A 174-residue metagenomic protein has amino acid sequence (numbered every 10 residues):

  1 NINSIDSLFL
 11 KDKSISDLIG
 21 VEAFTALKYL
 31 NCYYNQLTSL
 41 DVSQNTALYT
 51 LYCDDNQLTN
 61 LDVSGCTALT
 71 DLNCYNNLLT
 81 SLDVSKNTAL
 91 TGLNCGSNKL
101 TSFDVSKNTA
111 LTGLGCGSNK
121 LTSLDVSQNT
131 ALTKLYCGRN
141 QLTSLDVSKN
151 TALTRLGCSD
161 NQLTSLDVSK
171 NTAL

Functional and structural regions predicted by a protein language model:
N1-L40, N45: LRR N-terminal entry segment and analogous cap-like coil->beta motifs
I2, F24-A26, S43-L48, C66-T70 (+6 more regions): Leucine-rich repeat
D6-L10, L30-C32, Y49-C53, T70-C74 (+4 more regions): Conserved hydrophobic beta-strand positions in leucine-rich repeat
L18-V21, L40, L61-V63, L82 (+4 more regions): Canonical leucine-rich repeat
N60, Y75-L78, V105, V126 (+3 more regions): Intrinsically disordered, low-complexity tandem-repeat regions
C158, Q162-L174: Low-complexity/repetitive intrinsically disordered segments
